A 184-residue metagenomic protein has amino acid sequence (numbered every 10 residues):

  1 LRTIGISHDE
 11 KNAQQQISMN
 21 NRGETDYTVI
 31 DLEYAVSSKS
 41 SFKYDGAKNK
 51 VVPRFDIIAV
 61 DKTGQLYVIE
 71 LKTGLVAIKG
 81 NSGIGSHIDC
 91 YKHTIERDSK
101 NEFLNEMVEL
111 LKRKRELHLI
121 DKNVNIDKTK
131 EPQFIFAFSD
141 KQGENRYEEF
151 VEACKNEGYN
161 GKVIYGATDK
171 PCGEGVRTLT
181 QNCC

Functional and structural regions predicted by a protein language model:
L1-C184: Charged, terminal alpha-helix-loop-beta segments that serve as non-catalytic nucleic-acid engagement and/or assembly
